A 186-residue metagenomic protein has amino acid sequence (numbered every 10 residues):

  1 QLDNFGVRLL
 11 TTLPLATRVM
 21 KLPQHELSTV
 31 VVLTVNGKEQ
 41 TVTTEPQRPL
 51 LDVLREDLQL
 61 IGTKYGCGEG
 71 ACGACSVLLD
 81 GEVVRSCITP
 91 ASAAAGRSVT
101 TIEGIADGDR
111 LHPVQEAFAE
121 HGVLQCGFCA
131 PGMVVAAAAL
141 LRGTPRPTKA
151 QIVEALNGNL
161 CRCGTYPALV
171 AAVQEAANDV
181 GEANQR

Functional and structural regions predicted by a protein language model:
L2: Cationic, low-complexity basic patches in intrinsically disordered or flexible, solvent-exposed regions
L10-R186: Signature of N-terminal electron-transfer/Fe-S-associated modules in redox systems
